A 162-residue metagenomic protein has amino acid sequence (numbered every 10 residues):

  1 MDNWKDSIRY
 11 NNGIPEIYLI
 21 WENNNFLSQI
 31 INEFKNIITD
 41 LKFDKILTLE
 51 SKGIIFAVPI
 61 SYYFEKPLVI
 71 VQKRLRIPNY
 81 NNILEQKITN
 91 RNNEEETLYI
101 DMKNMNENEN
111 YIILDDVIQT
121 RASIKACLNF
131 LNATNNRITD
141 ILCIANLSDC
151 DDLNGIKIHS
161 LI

Functional and structural regions predicted by a protein language model:
M1-F43: Active-site-facing substrate-recognition patch
Y10, K125-I162: PRPP-dependent phosphoribosyltransferase catalytic core
F43-E50: Short glycine-rich phosphate-binding loop at a beta-alpha junction
E50-I55, T120: Gly/Ser/Thr-rich loops at beta-strand to alpha-helix junctions that form or flank small-molecule/cofactor-binding
S51, K73-L75, N146-L147: Short, ordered loop/turn segments at secondary-structure junctions
I55-F64, L128: Short Gly/Thr/Asp-enriched flexible loops that form oxyanion-binding sites at enzyme active sites
K66-I112: Short, glycine/charge-rich flexible loops or terminal/linker lids adjacent to PRPP-binding catalytic cores
D115-I124: Acidic, divalent-metal-coordinating active-site segment for phosphoryl/phosphodiester hydrolysis, typified by short
